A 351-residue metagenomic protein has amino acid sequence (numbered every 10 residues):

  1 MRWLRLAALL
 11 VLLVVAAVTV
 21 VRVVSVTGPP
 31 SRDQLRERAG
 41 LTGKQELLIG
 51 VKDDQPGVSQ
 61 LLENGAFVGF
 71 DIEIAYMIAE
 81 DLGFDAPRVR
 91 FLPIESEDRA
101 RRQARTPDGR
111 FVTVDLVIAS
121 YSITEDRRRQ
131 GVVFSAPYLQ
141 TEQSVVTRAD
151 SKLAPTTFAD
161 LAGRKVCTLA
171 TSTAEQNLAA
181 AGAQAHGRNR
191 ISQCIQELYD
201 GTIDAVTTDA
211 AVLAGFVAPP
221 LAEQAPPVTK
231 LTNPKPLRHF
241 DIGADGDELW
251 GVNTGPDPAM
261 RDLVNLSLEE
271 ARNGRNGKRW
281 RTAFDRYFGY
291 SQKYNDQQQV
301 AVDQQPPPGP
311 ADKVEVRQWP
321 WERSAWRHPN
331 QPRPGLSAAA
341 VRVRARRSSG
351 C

Functional and structural regions predicted by a protein language model:
R5-L9, P29-I118: Extracytoplasmic small-molecule ligand-binding "clamshell" domains of the periplasmic binding protein/Venus flytrap
R5-R22: Hydrophobic membrane-insertion alpha-helices, especially the h-region of bacterial N-terminal signal peptides
V18-P29, I72-D81, A149-K152, K165 (+2 more regions): Extended ligand-binding regions for polar small-molecule ligands
G50-Q55, L92-E97, F111-T124, L169-S172 (+2 more regions): Beta->alpha turn/N-cap motifs
P56, G65-F84, I123-T124, T141-Q196 (+1 more regions): Bilobed "Venus flytrap"/periplasmic-binding protein-like clamshell domains and structurally analogous long
I78, R101-G109, L161, L198-Y199 (+2 more regions): Hydrophobic residues within well-ordered alpha-helices
R88-D160: Acidic, polar ligand-binding/catalytic clefts
L139-T147, A218-L268, Y290-R317, R323: Periplasmic-binding protein-like
